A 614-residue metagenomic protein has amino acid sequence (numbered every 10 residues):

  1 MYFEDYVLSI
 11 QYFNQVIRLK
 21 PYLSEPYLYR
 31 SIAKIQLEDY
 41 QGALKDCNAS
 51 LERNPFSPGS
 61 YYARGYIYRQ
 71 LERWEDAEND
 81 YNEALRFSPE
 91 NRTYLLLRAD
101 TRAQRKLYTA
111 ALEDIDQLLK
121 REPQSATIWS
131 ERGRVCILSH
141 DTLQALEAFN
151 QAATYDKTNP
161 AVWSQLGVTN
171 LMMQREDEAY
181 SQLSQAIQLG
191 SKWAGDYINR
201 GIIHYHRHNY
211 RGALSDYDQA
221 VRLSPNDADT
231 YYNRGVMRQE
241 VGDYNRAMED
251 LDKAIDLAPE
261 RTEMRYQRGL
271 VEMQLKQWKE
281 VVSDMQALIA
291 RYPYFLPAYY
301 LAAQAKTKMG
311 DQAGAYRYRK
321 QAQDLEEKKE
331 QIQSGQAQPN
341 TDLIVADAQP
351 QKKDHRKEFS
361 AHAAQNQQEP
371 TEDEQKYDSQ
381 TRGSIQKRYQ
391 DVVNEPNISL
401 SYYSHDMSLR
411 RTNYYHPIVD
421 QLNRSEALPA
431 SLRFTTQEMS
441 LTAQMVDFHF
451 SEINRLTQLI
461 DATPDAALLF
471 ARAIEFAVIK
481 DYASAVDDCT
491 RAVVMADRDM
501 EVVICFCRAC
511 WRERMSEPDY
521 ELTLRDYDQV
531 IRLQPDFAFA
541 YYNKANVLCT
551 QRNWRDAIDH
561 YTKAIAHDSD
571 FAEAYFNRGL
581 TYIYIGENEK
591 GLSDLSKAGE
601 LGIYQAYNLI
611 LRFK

Functional and structural regions predicted by a protein language model:
Y2, Q36-L37, Q70, Q104-R105 (+10 more regions): Register position in tetratricopeptide repeats
L19, R53, F87, R121-E122 (+11 more regions): Structural marker of alpha-solenoid helical repeat scaffolds
S24-E25, P58-G59, R92-T93, A126-T127 (+11 more regions): Helix-start (N-cap) detector for alpha-helical repeat units in TPR-like alpha-solenoids, especially tetratricopeptide
Y29, A63, L97, E131 (+10 more regions): Canonical tetratricopeptide repeat
M273-Q274, K279, S283, A290-L468 (+1 more regions): Eukaryotic alpha-helical solenoid repeat scaffolds
